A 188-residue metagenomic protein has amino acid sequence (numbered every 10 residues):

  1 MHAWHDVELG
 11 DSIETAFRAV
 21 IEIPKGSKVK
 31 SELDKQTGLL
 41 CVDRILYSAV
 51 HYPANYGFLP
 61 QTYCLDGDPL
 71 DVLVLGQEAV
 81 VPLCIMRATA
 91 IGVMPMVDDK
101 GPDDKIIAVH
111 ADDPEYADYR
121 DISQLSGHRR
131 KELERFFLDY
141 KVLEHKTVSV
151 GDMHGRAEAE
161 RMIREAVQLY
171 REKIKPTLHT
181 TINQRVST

Functional and structural regions predicted by a protein language model:
M1-T188: Hydrophobic N-terminal alpha-helices or hydrophobic patches in metabolic proteins across all domains of life
